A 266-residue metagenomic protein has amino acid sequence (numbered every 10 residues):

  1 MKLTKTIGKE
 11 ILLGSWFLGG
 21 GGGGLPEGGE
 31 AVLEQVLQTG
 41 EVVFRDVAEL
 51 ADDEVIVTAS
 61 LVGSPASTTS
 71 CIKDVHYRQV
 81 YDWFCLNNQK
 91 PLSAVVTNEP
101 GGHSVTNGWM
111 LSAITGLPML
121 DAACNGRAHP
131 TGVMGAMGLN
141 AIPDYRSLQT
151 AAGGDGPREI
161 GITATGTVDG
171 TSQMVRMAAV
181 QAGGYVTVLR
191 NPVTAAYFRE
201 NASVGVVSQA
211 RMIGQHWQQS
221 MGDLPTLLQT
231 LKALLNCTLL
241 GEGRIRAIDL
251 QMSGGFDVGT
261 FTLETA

Functional and structural regions predicted by a protein language model:
K2-S15, E27-A266: Non-transmembrane, aqueous-exposed alpha-helical and coiled segments at domain scale
G21: Extended, polar beta-sheet/loop recognition surfaces of beta-rich domains that mediate binding to diverse ligands
